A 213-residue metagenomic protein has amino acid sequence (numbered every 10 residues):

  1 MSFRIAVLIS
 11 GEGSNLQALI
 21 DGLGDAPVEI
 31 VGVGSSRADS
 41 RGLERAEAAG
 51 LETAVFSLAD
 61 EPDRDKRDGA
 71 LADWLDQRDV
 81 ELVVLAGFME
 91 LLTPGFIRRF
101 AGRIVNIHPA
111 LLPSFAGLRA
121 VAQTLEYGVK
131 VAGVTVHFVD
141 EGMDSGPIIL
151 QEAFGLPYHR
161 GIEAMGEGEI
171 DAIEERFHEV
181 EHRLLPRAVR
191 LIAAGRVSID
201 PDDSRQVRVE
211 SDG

Functional and structural regions predicted by a protein language model:
M1-R41, R45: N-terminal Rossmann-like dinucleotide-binding module
G11, V33, A46, V83 (+2 more regions): A residue-level signal for conserved active-site and pocket-lining positions in enzyme catalytic cores
G22, V28, S36, A86-R208: Donor/substrate-binding cores of folate-linked one-carbon enzymes
A46-E47, L75, I97, T124: A generic structural signal for well-ordered alpha-helical segments
E52, E81, K130: Residue-level detector of anion-binding/catalytic polar loops
A54-A59, I107: Short beta->alpha connector loops at strand-helix junctions that form conserved, small/polar/Pro-enriched
A59-A72: Glycine-rich, highly charged phosphate/nucleotide-binding loops
W74-E81: Glycine-rich phosphate-binding loop signature in dinucleotide/nucleotide-binding domains
